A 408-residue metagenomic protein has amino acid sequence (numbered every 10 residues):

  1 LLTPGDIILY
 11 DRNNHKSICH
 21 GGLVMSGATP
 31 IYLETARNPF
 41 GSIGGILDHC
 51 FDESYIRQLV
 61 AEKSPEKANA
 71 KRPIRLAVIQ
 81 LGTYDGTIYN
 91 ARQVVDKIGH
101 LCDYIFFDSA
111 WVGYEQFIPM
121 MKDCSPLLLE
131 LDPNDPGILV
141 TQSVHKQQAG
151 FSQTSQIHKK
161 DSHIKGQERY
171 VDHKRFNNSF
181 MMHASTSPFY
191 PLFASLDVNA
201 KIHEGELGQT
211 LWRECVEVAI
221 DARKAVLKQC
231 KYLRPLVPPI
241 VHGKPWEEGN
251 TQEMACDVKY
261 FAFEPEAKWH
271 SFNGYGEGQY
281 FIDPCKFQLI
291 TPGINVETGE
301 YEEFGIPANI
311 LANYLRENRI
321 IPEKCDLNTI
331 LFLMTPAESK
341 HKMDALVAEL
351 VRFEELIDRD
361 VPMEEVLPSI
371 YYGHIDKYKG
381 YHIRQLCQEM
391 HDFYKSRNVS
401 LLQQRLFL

Functional and structural regions predicted by a protein language model:
L1-C230: Conserved PLP-enzyme active-site core in the AAT-like
G41, Y55, E206-L408: Non-catalytic terminal extensions of PLP-dependent enzymes
